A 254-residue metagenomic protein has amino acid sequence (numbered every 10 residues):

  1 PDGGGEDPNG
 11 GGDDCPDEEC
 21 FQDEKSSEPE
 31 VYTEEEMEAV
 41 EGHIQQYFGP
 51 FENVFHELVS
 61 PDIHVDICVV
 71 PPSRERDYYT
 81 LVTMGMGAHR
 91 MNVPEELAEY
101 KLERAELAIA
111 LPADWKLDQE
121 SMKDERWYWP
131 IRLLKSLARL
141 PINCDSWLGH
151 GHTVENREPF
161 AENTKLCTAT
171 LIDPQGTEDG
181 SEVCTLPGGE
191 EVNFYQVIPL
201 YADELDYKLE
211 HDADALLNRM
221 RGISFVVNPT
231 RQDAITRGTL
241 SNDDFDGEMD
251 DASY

Functional and structural regions predicted by a protein language model:
G3, D7-D77, G87-P94, A98-L102 (+1 more regions): Acidic, proline/glycine-rich low-complexity IDRs
